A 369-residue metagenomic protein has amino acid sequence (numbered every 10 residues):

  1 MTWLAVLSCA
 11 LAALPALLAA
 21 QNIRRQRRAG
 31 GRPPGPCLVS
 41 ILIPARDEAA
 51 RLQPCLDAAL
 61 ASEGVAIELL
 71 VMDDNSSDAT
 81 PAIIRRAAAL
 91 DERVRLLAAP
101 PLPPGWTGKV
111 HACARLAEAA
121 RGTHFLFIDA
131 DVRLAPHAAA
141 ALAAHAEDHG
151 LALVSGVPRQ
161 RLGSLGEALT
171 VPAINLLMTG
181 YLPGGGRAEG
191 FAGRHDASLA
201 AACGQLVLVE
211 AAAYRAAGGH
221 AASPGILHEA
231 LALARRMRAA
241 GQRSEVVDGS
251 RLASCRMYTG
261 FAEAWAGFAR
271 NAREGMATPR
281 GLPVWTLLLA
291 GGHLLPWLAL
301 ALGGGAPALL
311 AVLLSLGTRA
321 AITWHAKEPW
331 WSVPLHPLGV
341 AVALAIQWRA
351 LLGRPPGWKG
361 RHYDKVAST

Functional and structural regions predicted by a protein language model:
M1-G35, P172-N175, G180, G184 (+1 more regions): N-terminal membrane-anchoring/stem segments of glycan-assembly enzymes
A10-A13, A19, A98-E118, H145-L208 (+5 more regions): Long helical/loop segments within the catalytic core of UDP-sugar-dependent glycosyltransferases, especially the large
C37-S40, E68: Cell-envelope/extracellular polymer assembly enzymes that use nucleotide-activated donors
D57-A66: Short, acidic, metal-binding catalytic loop of nucleotide-sugar glycosyltransferases
D73-I83, P100-P101: A conserved acidic beta->alpha catalytic loop
A79, A130-H145: Acidic donor-binding/catalytic loop of UDP-sugar-dependent glycosyltransferases, especially processive GT2
A146, L153-M178, A212-R215, H220-L282 (+1 more regions): Catalytic donor/gating beta->alpha subdomain of glycosyltransferases that bind UDP-sugars
P283-P355: Membrane-embedded multi-pass helical conduit in multi-pass membrane proteins, especially envelope-biosynthetic
